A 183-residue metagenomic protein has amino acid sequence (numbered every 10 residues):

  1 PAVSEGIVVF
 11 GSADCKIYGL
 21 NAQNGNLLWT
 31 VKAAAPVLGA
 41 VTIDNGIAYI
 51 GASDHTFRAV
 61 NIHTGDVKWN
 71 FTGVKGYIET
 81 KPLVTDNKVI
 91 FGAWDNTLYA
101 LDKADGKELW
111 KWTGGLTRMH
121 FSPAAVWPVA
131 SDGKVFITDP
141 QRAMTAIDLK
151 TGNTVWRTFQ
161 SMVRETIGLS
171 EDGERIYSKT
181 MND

Functional and structural regions predicted by a protein language model:
P1-E5, A13-K16, L27-D44, S53 (+5 more regions): Extracytoplasmic beta-rich repeat domains
G11, Q23, G51: Glycine-rich phosphate/oxyanion-binding loops and their immediately adjacent helices within cytosolic catalytic domains
N21-N24, N61-G65, D102-D105, D148-G152: Short loop/turn segments that connect beta-strands within beta-propeller blades
G46, V89, A104, T151-T154: N-terminal cationic leader/targeting segments used for protein routing and processing
